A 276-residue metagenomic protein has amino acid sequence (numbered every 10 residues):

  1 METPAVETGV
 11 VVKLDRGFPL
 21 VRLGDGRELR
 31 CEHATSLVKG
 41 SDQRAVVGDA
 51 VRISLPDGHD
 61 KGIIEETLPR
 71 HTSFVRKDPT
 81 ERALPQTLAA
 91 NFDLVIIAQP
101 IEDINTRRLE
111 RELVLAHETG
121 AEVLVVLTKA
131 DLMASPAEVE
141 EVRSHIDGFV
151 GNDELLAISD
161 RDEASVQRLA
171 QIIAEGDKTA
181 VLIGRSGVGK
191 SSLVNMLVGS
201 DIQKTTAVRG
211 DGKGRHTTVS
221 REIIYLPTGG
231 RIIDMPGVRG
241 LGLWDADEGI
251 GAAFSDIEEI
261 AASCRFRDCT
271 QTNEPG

Functional and structural regions predicted by a protein language model:
E2-E7, G17, G40-K61, L68-L94 (+4 more regions): Helix-rich effector regions associated with P-loop NTPase G domains
P19-L23, C31, I53, I64: SH3/SH3-like beta-barrel fold
E28-R44: Beta-strand/loop nucleic-acid-binding surfaces
I63, A83, A90-F92, E102-A121: Switch/coupling subdomain of P-loop NTPase systems
I96-I101, V126-T128: Conserved beta-strand segments of the P-loop GTPase G domain that flank and frequently precede/overlap
L132-S186: Canonical P-loop GTPase G-domain recognition
K190: Conserved lysine of the Walker
